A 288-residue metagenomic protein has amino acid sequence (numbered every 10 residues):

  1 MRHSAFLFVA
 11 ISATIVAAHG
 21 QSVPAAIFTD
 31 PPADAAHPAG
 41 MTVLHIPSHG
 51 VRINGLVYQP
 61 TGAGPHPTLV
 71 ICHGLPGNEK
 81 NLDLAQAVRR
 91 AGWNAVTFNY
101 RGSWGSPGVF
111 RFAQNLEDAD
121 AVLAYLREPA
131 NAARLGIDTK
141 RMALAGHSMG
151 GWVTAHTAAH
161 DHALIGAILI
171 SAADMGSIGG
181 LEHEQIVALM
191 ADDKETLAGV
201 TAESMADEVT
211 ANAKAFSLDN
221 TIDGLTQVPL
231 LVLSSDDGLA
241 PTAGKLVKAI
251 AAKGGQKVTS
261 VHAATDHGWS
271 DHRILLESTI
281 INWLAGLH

Functional and structural regions predicted by a protein language model:
S22-A63: N-terminal cap/lid segment of alpha/beta-hydrolase-fold proteins
V23-P24, H156-M205: Hydrolase active-site cap/lid region
H66, H73-G77: Active-site glycine-rich loops that stabilize anionic/oxyanionic intermediates across multiple enzyme folds
V88-P107: Conserved alpha/beta-hydrolase
F110-G136: Alpha/beta-hydrolase active-site loop
R134-S148: Alpha/beta-hydrolase fold nucleophile elbow
L225, L231-S234: Short beta-strand/loop motif that positions the catalytic acidic residue of the alpha/beta-hydrolase fold
G244-K248, A252-H288: C-terminal catalytic histidine-bearing segment of alpha/beta-hydrolase fold enzymes
